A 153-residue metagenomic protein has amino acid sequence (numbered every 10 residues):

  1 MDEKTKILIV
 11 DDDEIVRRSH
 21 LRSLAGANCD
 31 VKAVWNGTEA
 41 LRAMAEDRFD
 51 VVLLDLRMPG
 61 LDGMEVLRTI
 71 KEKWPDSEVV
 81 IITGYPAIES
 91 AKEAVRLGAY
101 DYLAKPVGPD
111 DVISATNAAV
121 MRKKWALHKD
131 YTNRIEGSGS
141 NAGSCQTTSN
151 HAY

Functional and structural regions predicted by a protein language model:
E14-K32: Two-component/phosphorelay signaling modules centered on CheY-like receiver
A33-V51: Acidic, metal-coordinating helix/loop segments flanking the phosphotransfer/catalytic sites of two-component signaling
W35-E39, D62-E65, P86: Acidic catalytic/metal-coordinating carboxylates
R42, M64-D76, E93: Short amphipathic alpha-helix used as the core "switch/output" element in two-component signaling
M58: Receiver (REC) domain active-site loop signature in two-component systems and cognate sites in sensor histidine kinases
V107-N117: C-terminal output helix
